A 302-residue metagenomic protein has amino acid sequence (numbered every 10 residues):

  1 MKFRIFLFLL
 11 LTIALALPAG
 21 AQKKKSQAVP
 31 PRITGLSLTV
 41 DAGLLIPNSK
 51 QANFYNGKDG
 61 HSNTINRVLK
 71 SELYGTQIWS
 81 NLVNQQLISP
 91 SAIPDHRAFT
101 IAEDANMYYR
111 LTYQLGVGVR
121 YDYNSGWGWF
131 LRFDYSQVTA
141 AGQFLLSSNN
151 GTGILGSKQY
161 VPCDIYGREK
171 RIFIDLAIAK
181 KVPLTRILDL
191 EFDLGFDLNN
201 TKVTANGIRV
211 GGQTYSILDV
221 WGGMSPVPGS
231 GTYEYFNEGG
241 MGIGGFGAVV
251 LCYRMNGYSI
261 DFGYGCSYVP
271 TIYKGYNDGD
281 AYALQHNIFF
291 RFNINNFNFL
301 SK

Functional and structural regions predicted by a protein language model:
M1-G35, F299-K302: Cleavable N-terminal export/targeting peptides
V29-N48: Transmembrane beta-strand segments of Gram-negative outer membrane beta-barrel proteins
I33, D122-G126, P183-I187, R254-Y258 (+1 more regions): Outer-membrane beta-barrel channels and translocator barrels
L36-V40, W129-L131, I172-L176, L188-F196 (+3 more regions): Transmembrane beta-strands of outer-membrane beta-barrel proteins
A42-N48, F133-T139, I172, V182 (+4 more regions): Transmembrane beta-strands of outer-membrane beta-barrel pores
Q51-D59, V68-R110, S136-F173, N199-F246 (+1 more regions): Extracellular/periplasm-exposed beta-strand and loop segments of Gram-negative cell-envelope proteins, dominated by
G247-K302: Predominantly the C-terminal beta-signal and adjacent terminal strand-loop region of outer-membrane beta-barrel
